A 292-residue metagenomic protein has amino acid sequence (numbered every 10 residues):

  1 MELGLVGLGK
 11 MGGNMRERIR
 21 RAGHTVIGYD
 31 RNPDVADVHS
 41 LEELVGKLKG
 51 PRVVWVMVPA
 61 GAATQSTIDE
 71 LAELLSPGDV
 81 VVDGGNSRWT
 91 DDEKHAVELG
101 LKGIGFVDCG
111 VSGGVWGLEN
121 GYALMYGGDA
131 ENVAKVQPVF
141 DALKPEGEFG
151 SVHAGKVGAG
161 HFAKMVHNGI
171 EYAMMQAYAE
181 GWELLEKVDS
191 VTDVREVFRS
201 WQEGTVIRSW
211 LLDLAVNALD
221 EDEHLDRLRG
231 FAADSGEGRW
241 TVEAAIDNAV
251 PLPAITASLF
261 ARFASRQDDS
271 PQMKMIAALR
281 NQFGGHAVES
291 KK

Functional and structural regions predicted by a protein language model:
M1-R52, G78, V115-G117, N281: NAD(P)+-binding Rossmann beta1-loop-alpha1 motif at the extreme N-terminus of oxidoreductases
A22, K102, N248: Conserved dinucleotide-binding and phosphotransfer motif residues
V26, F106-V107, L252: Hydrophobic beta-strand scaffold residues
R31-K94, G100, L118-G128: Rossmann-like NAD(P)-binding element
T67-D69, R88-V188: Rossmann-fold dinucleotide-binding core
M125, K135, G158-H286: Helical "substrate-binding/catalytic lid" subdomain of Rossmann-like NAD(P)-dependent dehydrogenases/reductases
